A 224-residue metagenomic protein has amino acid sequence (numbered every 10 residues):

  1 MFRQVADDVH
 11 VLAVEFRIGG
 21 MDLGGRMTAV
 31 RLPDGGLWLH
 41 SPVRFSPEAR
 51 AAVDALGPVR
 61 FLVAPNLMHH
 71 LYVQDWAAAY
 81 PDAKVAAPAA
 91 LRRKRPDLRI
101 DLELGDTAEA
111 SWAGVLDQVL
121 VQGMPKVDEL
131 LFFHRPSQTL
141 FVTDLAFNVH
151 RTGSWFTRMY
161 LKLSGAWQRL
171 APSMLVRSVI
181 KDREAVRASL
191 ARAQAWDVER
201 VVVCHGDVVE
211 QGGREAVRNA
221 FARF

Functional and structural regions predicted by a protein language model:
M1-D34: Zn-dependent metallo-beta-lactamase
F2, R17-I18, W38-L39, M124-R223: Metallo-beta-lactamase
R3, H40-A55: A glycine-rich beta-to-alpha transition motif near the start of alpha/beta enzyme domains, typified by
V5-V9, P33-L37, E109-D117, P136-T139: Beta-strand-turn-beta hairpins that frame and shape the catalytic cleft of phosphate-ester-processing enzymes
V11-E15, L32-F45, D106, M174-S178: Glycine-rich phosphate-binding "P-loop"
H40-S41, R60-L67, A86-P88, F141-D144 (+1 more regions): Active-site neighborhood of phospho(di)ester-bond hydrolases with catalytic His/Asp-centered motifs
A52-S111: Active-site HxH/HxHxD metal-binding segment of metal-dependent hydrolases
P88-E129, R135, K181, A185-A188 (+1 more regions): Metallo-beta-lactamase
